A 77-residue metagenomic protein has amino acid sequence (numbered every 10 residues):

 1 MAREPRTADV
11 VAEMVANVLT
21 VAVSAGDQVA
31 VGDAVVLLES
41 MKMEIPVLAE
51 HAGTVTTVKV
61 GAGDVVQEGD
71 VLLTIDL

Functional and structural regions predicted by a protein language model:
M1-L37, E50-A52, K59: Acidic, low-complexity mobile loops and tails
G26, M43, G63: Surface-exposed, flexible loop/turn segments at secondary-structure boundaries
A30-V47, Q67-L77: Short hydrophobic beta/alpha edge segments that flank linear recognition/processing sites
G53, V58-L72: PDZ-domain C-terminal substructure recognizer with occasional recognition of PDZ-binding tails
